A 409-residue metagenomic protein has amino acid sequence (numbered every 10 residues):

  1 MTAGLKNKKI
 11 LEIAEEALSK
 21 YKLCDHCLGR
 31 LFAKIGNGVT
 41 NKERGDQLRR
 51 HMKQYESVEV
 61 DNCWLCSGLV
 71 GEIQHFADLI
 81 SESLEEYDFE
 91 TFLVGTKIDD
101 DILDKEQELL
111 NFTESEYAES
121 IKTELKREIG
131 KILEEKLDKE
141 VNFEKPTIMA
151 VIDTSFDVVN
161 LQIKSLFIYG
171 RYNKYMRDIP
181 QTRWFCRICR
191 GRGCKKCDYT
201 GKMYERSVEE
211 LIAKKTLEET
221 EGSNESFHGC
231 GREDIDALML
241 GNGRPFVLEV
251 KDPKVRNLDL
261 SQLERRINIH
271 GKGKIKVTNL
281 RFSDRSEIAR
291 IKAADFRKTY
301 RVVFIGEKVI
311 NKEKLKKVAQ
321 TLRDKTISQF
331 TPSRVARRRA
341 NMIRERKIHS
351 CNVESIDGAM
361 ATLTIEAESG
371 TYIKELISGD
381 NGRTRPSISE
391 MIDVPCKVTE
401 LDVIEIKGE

Functional and structural regions predicted by a protein language model:
M1-E409: Non-catalytic RNA-recognition surface used by pseudouridine synthases
